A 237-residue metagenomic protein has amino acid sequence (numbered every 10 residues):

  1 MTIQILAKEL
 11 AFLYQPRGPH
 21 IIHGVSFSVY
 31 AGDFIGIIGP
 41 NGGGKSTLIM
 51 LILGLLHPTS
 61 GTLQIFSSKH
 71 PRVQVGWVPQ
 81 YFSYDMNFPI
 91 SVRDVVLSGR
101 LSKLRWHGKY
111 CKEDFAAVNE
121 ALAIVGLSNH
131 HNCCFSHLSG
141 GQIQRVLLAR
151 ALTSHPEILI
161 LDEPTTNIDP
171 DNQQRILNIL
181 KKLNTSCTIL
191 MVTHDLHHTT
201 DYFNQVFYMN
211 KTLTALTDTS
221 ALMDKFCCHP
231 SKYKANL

Functional and structural regions predicted by a protein language model:
M1-G24, H107: A short, flexible loop at the N-terminus of ABC-type nucleotide-binding domains that lies
I38-P40: The feature captures the beta-strand-to-loop junction immediately N-terminal to the Walker
L53: Helix-to-loop junction immediately C-terminal to a conserved catalytic motif
G61-V75: Conserved ABC transporter NBD signature motif
L97, K112-H130: Conserved ABC ATPase "signature" region
C134-L138, Q142: Conserved ABC ATPase signature
L159-E163: Catalytic Walker B motif of ABC-type/P-loop ATPase nucleotide-binding domains
